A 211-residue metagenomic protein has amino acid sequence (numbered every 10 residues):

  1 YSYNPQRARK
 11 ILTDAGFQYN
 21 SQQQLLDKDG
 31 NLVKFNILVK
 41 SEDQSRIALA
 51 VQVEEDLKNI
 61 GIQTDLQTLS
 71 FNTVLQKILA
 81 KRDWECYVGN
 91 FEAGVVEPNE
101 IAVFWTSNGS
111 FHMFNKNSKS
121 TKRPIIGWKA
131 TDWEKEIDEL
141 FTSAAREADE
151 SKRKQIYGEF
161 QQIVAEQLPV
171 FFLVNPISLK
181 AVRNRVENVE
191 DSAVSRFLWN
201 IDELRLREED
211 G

Functional and structural regions predicted by a protein language model:
Y1-S21, K40-A48: Structural transition elements
Q6-R9, S45-E54, N72-G211: Detector for C-terminal structural segments
Q18-L32: Short helix/loop segment immediately N-terminal to the Walker
Q22, L38-K40, Q67-L69, G89 (+1 more regions): Conserved beta-strand termini and adjacent loop/short-helix elements that scaffold enzyme active sites in alpha/beta
L32-E42, T64-Q67, E85: Short, well-ordered beta-strand elements
Q63-L75: Early extracytoplasmic/lumenal segment of secretory-pathway proteins
